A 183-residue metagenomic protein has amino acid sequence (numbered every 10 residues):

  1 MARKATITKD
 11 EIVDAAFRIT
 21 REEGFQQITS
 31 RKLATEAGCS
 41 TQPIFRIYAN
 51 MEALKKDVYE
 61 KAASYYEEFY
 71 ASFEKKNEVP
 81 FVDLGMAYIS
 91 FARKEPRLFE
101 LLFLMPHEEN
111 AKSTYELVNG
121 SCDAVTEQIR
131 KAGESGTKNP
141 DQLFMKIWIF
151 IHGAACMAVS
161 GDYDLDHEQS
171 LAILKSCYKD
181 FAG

Functional and structural regions predicted by a protein language model:
M1-E23, K32, E36, A53: Basic, helix-initiating cap at the start of DNA-binding domains
I12, Q27, N50-V58: Short amphipathic alpha-helical segment with a characteristic S/N-K-E followed by hydrophobic residues
T20, A53-A62, F69, L102 (+2 more regions): Alpha-helical DNA-contacting segments of helix-turn-helix folds
I28-T35, I44: Append "Primarily bacterial transcriptional regulators
K56, E60-D83, D123-K131: Amphipathic alpha-helical linker/stalk segments
D57, A71-R97, L143, I147: Hydrophobic alpha-helical connector segments
L101, W148-D166, D180-G183: Amphipathic C-terminal alpha-helical segment
E109-S135, D141-M145, A172-G183: Amphipathic alpha-helical packing segments from all-alpha helical-bundle domains
